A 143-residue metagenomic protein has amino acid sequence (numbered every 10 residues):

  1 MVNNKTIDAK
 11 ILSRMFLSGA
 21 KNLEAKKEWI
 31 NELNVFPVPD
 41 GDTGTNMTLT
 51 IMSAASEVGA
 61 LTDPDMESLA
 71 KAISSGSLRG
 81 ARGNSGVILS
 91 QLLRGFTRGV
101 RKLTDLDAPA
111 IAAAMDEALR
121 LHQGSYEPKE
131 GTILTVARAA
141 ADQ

Functional and structural regions predicted by a protein language model:
M1-Q143: N-terminal loops that bind phosphate or other acidic moieties and the adjacent beta-alpha structural core
